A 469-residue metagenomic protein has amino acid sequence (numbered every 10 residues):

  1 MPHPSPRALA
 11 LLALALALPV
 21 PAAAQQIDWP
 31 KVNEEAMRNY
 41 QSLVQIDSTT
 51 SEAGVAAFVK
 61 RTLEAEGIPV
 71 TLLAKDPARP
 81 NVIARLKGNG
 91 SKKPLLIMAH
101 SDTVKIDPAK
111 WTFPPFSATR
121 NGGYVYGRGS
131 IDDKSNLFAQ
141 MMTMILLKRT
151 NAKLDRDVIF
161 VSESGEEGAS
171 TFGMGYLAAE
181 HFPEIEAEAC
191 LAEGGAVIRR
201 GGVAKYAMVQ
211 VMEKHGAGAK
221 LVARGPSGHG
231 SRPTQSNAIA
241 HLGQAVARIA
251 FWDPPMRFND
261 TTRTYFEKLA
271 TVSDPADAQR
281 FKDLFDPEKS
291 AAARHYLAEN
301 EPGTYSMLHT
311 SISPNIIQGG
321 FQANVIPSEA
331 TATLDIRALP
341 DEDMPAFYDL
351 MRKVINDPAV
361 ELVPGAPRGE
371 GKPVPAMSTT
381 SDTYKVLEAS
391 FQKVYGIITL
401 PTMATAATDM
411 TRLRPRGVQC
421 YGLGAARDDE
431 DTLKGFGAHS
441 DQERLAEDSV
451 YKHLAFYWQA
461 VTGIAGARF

Functional and structural regions predicted by a protein language model:
M1-A10: Bacterial N-terminal signal peptides that target proteins for export
A10-P19: Bacterial N-terminal signal peptides
V20-A24: Sec/Tat signal peptide C-region and signal peptidase I cleavage site
Q25, G195-K205, V209-M212, G216-F469: Metal-dependent amide/peptide-bond hydrolase catalytic core, centered on the "pita-bread" metallohydrolase fold
Q25-R128, L137, L147-R156: Acidic/His- and Gly-rich active-site-bordering loop/insert found across diverse amide/peptide-bond hydrolases
T49-S51, P77-A78, G88-S91, S101-K105 (+4 more regions): Solvent-exposed loop/turn segments at secondary-structure junctions within structured extracellular/periplasmic domains
N121-D132, T399-L400, D441-Q442: Short pre-catalytic strand/loop immediately N-terminal to key active-site residues, enriched for Gly-Thr
Y124-V125, I131-M208: Acidic/histidine-rich catalytic neighborhood of metal-dependent amide-processing enzymes
